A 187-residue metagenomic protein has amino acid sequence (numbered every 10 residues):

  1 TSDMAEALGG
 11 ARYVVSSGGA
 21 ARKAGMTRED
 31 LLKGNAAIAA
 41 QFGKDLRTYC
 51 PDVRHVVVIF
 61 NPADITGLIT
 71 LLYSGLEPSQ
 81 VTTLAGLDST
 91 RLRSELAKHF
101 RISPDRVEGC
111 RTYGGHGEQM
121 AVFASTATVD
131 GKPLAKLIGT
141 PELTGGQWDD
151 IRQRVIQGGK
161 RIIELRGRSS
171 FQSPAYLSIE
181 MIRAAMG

Functional and structural regions predicted by a protein language model:
T1-A11, M26-T27: Conserved N-terminal Rossmann-fold NAD(P) cofactor-binding segment
M4-E6, N61-I65, G115-E118: Short, internal active-site loops enriched in acidic
V15-S16, A127: Short beta-strand elements
G18-A20: Conserved NAD(P)H cofactor-binding loop of Rossmann-fold oxidoreductase domains
R22-A24: N-terminal glycine-rich phosphate/adenylate-binding segment common to multiple enzyme folds
T27-E95: Rossmann-like NAD(P)(H) cofactor-binding subdomain of soluble oxidoreductases
S74-Q80, S89-G187: C-terminal substrate-binding/catalytic lobe of Rossmann-fold NAD(P)-dependent dehydrogenases
